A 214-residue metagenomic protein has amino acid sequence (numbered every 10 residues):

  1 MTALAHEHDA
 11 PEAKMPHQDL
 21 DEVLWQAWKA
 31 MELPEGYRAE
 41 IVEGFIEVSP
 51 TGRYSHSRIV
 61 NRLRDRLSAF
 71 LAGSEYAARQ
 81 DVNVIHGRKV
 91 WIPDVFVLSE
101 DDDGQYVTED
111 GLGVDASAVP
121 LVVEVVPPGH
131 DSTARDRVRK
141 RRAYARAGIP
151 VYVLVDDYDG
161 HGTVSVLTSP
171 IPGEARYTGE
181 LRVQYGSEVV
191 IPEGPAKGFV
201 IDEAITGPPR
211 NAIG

Functional and structural regions predicted by a protein language model:
M1-A147, V151-G214: Gly/Pro/Ser/Thr-rich low-complexity, intrinsically disordered segments predominantly at protein N-termini
